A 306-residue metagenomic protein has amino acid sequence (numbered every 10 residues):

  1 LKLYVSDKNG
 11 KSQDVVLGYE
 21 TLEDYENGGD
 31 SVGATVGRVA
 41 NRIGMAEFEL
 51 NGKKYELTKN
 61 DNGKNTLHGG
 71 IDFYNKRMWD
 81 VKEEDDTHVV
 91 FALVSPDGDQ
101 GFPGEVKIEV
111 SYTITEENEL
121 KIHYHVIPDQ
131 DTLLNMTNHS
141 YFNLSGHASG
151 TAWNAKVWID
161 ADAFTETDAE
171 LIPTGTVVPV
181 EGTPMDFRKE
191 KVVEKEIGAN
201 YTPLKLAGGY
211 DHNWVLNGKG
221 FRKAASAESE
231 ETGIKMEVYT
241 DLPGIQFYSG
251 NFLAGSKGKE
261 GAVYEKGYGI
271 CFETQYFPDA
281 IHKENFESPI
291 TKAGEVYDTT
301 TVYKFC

Functional and structural regions predicted by a protein language model:
L1-C306: An exposed, glycine/acidic-rich loop-and-rim segment of catalytic or binding clefts
